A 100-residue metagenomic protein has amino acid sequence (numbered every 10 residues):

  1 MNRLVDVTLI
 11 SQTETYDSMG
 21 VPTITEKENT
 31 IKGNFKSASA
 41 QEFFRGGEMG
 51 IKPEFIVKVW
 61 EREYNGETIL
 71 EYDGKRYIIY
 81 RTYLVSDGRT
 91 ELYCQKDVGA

Functional and structural regions predicted by a protein language model:
M1-K32: Extended boundary segments
V21-A100: Short, conserved turn/kink motifs that form compact alpha/beta structural patches or helix kinks used as
